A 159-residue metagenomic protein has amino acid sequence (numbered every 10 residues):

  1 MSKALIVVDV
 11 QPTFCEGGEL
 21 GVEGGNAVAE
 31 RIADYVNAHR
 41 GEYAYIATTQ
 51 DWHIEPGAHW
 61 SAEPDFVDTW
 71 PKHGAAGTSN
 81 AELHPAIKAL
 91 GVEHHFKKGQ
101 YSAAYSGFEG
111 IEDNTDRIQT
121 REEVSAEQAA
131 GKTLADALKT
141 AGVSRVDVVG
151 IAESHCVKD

Functional and structural regions predicted by a protein language model:
M1-L5: Extreme N-terminal starter segment of soluble prokaryotic enzymes
D9-T13, Y101: Short connector loops/turns at beta-strand edges and beta->alpha or beta->beta junctions
V10, D51-W52, I151-E153: Active-site metal-binding loops of divalent metal-dependent hydrolases
C15-G25: Acidic/histidine-rich helix-loop elements that form or flank divalent-metal/phosphate-binding sites at the catalytic
E16-G17, G57-H59, S106, V157-D159: Short glycine-/acidic-enriched loop or helix-start segments at secondary-structure transitions that form or flank
A27-R31, C156: Conserved alpha-helical elements of sugar-nucleotide-dependent glycosyltransferases
E30-R145: Active-site alpha/beta core segments
V143-D159: Phosphate/ribose-phosphate-bearing ligand recognition and processing surfaces, centered on ADP-ribose/NAD(+/P+) systems
